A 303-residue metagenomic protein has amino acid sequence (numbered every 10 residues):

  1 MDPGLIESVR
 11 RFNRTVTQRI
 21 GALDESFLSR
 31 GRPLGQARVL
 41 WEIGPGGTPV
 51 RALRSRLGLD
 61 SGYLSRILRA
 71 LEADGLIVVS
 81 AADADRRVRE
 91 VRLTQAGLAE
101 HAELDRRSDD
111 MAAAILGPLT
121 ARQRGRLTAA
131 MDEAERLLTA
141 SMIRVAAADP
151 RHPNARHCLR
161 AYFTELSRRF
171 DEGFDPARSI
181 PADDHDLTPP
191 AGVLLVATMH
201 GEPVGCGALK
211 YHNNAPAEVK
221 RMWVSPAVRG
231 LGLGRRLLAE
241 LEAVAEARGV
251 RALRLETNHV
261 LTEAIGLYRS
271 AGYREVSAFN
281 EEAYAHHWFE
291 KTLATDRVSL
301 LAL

Functional and structural regions predicted by a protein language model:
M1-G4, R92-Q95, A129-P153, H157 (+1 more regions): Conserved N-terminal entry element of GNAT/NAT acetyltransferase domains
M1-L34, P153-L159: N-terminal leader segment of winged-helix/HTH proteins
A22-Y63, L68, D74-L76, D183-A197 (+1 more regions): N-terminal helix-turn-helix DNA-binding core of bacterial DNA-binding proteins
G47, D83-R107: Basic, amphipathic "hinge/linker" alpha-helix immediately C-terminal to the N-terminal HTH DNA-binding motif
R51-A52, P216, L238, A243-N258: Conserved GNAT acetyl-CoA-binding A-motif
A140, A147-K220, S225, L238-A239 (+4 more regions): Acetyl-CoA-dependent GNAT
A148-R151, R251-A271, S277-L303: C-terminal "cap" of GNAT-fold acetyltransferases
V224, G230-A243, G266-S270: Conserved acetyl-CoA-binding loop-helix of GNAT-fold acetyltransferases
